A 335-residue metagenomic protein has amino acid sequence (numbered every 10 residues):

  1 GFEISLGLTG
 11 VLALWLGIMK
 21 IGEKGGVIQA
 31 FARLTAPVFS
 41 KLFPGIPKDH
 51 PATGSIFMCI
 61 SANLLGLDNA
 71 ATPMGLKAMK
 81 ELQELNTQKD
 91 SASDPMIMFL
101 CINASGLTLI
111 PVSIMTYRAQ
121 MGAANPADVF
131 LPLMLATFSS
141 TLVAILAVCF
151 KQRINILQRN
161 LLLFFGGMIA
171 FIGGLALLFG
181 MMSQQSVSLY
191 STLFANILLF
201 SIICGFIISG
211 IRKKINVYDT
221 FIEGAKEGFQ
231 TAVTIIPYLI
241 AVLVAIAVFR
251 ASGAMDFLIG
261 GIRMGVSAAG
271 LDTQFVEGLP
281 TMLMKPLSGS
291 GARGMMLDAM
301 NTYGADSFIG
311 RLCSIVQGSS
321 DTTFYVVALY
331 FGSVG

Functional and structural regions predicted by a protein language model:
G1-E3, P126-P132, I156-L162, Q185-L198 (+1 more regions): Interfacial loop-to-helix junctions that mark the boundaries of transmembrane helices in multi-pass membrane
G1-E84, K213-T302: Membrane-embedded alpha-helical segments and adjacent helix-loop junctions characteristic of multi-pass solute
T9-L14, L163-I172, L193-S209, I236-V244: Hydrophobic mid-bilayer segments of alpha-helices in multi-pass membrane transport proteins, especially secondary
I21-A32, D94-I97, R159-M168, L199-I202 (+1 more regions): Alpha-helical transmembrane segments of integral membrane proteins, especially early/N-terminal helices
E23-I28, L109-N125, F150-Q152, A176-Y190 (+6 more regions): Transmembrane helix-loop junctions in multi-pass membrane proteins
T53, D90-S93, F200-S201, F275-V276 (+1 more regions): Short hydrophobic/aromatic segments of transmembrane alpha-helices and their interfaces
L82-I172, D306-Q317, T323-G335: Membrane-core helix-loop-helix motifs of multi-pass transport proteins
V148-F150, F179-V187, I240-L243, F275-P280: A cytosolic-side transmembrane-helix exit/cap motif
